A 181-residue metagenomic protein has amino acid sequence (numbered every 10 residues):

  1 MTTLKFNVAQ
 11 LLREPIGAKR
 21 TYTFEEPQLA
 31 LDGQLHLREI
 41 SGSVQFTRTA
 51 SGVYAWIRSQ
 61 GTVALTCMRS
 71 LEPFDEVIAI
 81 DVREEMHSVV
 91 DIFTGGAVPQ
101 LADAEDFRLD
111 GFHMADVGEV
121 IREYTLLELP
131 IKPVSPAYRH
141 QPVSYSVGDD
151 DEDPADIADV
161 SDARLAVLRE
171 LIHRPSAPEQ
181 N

Functional and structural regions predicted by a protein language model:
M1-L71: A positional/architectural concept
M1-P15, E85-N181: Charge-rich, low-complexity linker and terminal segments
F74: Cys/His-rich microdomains that often coordinate metals
V77-I80: Short Cys/His-rich "knuckle" micro-motifs
